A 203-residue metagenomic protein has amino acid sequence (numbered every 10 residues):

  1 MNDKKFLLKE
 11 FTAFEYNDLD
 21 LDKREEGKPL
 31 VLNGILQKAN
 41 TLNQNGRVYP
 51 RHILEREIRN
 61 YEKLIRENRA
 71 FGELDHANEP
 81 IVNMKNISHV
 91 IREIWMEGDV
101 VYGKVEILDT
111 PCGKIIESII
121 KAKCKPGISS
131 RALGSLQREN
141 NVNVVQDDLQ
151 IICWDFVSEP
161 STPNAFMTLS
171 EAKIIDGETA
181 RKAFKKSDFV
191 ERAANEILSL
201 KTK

Functional and structural regions predicted by a protein language model:
M1-L64, E178-K182, K186-S187: Polar/acidic, low-complexity leader/linker segments enriched in S/T/G and N/D
D3-F11, L74-I87: Short, solvent-exposed secondary-structure boundary motifs
L8-E10, N68-E73, H89-A183: Residue microenvironments linked to proteolytic maturation and disulfide-stabilized extracellular modules
A13-K23, L36, I81-E93, I151: A structural signal for short, hydrophobic beta-strand segments that form beta-sheets in beta-rich/all-beta domains
T41, N78-P80, L108-P111: Short, charged/polar surface micro-motifs in flexible loops or helix N-caps
Q44-G46, N83, G113-E117: A short, polar/proline- and glycine-enriched secondary-structure boundary/capping micro-motif
R51-M84: Small/polar-rich, solvent-exposed N-terminal microdomains that initiate assembly or binding
D176-K203: Terminal short linear interaction segments
